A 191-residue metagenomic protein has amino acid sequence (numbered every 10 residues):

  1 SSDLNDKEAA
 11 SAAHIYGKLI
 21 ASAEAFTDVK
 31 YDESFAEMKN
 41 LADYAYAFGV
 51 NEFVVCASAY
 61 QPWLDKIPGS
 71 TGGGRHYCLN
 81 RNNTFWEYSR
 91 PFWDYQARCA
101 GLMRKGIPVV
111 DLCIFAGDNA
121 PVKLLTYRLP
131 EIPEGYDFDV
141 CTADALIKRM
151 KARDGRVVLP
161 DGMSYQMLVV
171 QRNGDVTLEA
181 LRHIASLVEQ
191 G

Functional and structural regions predicted by a protein language model:
S1-G191: Carbohydrate-binding surfaces of carbohydrate-active enzymes
